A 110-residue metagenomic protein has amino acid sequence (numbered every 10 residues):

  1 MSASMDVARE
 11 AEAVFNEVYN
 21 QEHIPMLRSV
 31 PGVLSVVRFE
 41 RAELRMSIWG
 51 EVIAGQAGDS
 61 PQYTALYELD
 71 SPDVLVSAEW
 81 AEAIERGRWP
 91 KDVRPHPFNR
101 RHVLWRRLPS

Functional and structural regions predicted by a protein language model:
M1-S110: Macromolecular interaction modules
